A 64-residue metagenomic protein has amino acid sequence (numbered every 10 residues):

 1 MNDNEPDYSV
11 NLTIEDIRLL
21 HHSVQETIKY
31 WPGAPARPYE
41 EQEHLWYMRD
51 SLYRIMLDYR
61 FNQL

Functional and structural regions predicted by a protein language model:
M1-L64: Positively charged, low-complexity terminal tracts and the immediately adjacent first secondary-structure elements
